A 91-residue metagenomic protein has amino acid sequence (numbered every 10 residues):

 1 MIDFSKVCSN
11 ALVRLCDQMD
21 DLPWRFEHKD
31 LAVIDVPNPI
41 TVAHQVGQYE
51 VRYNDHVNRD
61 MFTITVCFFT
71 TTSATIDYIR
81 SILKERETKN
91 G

Functional and structural regions predicted by a protein language model:
M1-D35: Negatively charged, low-complexity tracts enriched in Asp/Glu with abundant Ser/Thr
M1-I2, I82-G91: Short intrinsically disordered terminal tails
W24, I40-V42, F69: Assembly/interface hotspot detector across virion components, adhesins/toxins, and nucleic-acid enzymes
F26-K29, Q45-Y49, D60, S81 (+1 more regions): Positively charged, low-complexity intrinsically disordered regions
N38-F62: Short aromatic-glycine-(Arg/Gly/Cys) micro-motifs in beta-strand/loop hairpins
M61-T71: A short, exposed loop/beta-hairpin motif centered on an aromatic-Gly-Thr core
T70-R86: A short, charged, amphipathic alpha-helix used as a generic interaction element across diverse proteins
